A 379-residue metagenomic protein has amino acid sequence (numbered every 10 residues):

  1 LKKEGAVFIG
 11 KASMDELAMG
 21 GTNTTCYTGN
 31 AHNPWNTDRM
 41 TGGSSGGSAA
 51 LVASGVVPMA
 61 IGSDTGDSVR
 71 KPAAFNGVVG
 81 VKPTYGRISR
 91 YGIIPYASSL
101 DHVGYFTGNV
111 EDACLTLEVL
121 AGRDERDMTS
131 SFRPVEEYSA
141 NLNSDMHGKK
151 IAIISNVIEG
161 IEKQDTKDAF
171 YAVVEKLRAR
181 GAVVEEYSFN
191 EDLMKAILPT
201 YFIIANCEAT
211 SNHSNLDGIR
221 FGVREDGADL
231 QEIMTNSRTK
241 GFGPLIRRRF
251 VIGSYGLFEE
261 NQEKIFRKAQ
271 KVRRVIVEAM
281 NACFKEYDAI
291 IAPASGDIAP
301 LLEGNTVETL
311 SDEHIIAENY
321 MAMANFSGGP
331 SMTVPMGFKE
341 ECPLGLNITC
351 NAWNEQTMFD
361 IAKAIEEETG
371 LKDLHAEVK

Functional and structural regions predicted by a protein language model:
K2-V103, N156, N206-C207, A292-S311: Short glycine/serine-rich loop/turn segments
K3, S54-M59, T65-G160, Y171-R180 (+4 more regions): Structural helix-boundary/capping segments
I9, V183-N190, M332: General small-molecule cofactor/ligand-binding pocket signal
G29, A196-N212: Charged, often glycine-rich, active-site loop that binds/positions anionic groups
T129-R133, Y201, D226-L230, E263-K268 (+2 more regions): Short, surface-exposed loop/helix-turn segments at secondary-structure junctions that function as lids/hinges flanking
G218-I219, G256-F258, S295-I298: Short glycine-rich anion-binding loops that position phosphate/pyrophosphate groups of nucleotides and phosphorylated
R224-R248: Glycine-rich phosphate/pyrophosphate-binding loop and adjacent beta-alpha nucleotide/cofactor-binding cores
